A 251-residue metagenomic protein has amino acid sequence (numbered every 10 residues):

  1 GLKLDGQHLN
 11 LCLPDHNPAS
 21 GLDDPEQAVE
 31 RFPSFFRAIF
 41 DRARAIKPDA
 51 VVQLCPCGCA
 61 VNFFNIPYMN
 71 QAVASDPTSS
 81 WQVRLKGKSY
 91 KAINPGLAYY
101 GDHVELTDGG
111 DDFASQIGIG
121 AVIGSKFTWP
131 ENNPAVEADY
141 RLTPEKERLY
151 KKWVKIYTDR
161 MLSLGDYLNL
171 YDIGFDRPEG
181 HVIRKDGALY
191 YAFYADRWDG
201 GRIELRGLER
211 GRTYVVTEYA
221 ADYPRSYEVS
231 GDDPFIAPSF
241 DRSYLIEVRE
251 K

Functional and structural regions predicted by a protein language model:
G1-G6: An active-site-proximal structural segment forming one wall of the substrate-binding cleft that immediately precedes
Q7-H8, G58: Catalytic metal-binding/acid-base residues of hydrolase active sites
H8-I39: Aromatic- and acidic-residue-enriched carbohydrate-binding clefts of CAZyme catalytic domains
F35-P224: Active-site-proximal substrate-binding groove within the catalytic cores of carbohydrate-active enzymes
S226-K251: C-terminal beta-strand-rich structural cap/linker in extracellular carbohydrate-active enzymes
